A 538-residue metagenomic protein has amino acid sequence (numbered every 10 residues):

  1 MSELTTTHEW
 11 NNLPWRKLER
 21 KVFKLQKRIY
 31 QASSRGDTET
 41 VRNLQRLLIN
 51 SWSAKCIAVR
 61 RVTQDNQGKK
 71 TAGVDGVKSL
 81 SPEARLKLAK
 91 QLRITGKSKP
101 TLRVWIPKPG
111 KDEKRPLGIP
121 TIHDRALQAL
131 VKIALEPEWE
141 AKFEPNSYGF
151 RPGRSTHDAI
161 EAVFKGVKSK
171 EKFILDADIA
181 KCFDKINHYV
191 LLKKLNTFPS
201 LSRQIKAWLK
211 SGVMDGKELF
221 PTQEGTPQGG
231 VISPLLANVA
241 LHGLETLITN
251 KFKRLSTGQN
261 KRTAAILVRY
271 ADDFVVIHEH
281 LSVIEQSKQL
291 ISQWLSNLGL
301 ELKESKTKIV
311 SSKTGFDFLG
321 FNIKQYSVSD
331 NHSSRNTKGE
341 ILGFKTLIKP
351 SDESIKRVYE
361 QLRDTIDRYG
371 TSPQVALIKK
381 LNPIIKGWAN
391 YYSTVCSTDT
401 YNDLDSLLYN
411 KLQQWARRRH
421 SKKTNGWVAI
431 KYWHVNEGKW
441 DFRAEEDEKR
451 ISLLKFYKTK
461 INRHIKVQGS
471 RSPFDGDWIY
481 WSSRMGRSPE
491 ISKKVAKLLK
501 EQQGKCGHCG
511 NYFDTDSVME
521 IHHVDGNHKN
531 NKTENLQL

Functional and structural regions predicted by a protein language model:
H8-G68, I133-G149: Charged boundary/loop elements
R61, A89-E113, I122, A126-L135 (+2 more regions): Reverse-transcriptase-like RNA-dependent polymerase core
K142-N146, F150-R154, D158-G315: Conserved polymerase palm-domain catalytic core
K210, G216, L298-P373, I384: A conserved non-catalytic segment of reverse transcriptases and RNA-directed RNA polymerases corresponding to the late
D405-K494: Extended C-terminal regions of large enzymes
I491-M519: Short cysteine-rich loop/turn motifs with clustered Cys
N511-L538: Histidine-centered nuclease catalytic patch
